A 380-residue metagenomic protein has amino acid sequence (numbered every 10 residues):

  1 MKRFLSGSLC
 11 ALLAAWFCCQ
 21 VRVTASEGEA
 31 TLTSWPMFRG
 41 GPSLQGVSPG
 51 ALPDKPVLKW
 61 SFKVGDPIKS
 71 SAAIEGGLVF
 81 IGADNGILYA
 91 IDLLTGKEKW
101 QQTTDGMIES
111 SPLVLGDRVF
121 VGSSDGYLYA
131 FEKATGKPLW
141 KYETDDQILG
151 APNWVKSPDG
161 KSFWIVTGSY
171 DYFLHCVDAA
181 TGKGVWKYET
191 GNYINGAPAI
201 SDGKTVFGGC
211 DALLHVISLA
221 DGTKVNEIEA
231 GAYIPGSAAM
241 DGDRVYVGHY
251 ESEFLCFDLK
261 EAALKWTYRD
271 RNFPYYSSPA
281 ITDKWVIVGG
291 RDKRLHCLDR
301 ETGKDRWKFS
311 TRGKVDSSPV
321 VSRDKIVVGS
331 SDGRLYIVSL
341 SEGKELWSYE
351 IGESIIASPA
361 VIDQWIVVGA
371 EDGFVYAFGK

Functional and structural regions predicted by a protein language model:
M1-C10: Bacterial N-terminal signal peptides that target proteins for export
A15-R22: C-terminal segment of classical bacterial N-terminal signal peptides
E27-G28, F38, K344, K380: Mature soluble domains of exported/periplasmic/lumenal proteins and thiol-rich metal-chelating peptides
G28-K59: Blade/loop signatures of beta-propeller domains
A30-G40, G65-Y89, Q102-Y129, Y142 (+7 more regions): Repeat-blade elements of multi-bladed beta-propeller folds
L58-F62, K97-Q102, K137-Y142, K183-Y188 (+4 more regions): A short beta-strand motif characteristic of beta-propeller blades
D92-T95, E132-T135, D178-T181, S218-G222 (+4 more regions): Short loop/turn segments that connect beta-strands within beta-propeller blades
V338-A360: Short cationic/low-complexity microdomains
